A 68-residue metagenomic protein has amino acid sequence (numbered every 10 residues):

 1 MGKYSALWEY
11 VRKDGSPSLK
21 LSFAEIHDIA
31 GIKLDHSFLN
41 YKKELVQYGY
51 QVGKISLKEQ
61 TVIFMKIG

Functional and structural regions predicted by a protein language model:
M1-P17, I32-G68: Ser/Thr/Pro-rich, acidic low-complexity intrinsically disordered regulatory segments
S18-E25: Short acidic, hydrophobic short linear motifs in intrinsically disordered regions
D28: Alpha-helical residues within the helix-turn-helix
